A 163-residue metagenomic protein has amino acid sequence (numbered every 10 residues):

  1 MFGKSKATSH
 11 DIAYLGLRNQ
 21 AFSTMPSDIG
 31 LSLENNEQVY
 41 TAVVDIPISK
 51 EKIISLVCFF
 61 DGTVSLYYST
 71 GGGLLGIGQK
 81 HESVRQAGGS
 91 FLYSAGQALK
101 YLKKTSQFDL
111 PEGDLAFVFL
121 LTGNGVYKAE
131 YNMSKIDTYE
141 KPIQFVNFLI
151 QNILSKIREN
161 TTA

Functional and structural regions predicted by a protein language model:
M1-V43, L115-A163: Short, well-ordered, aromatic-rich surface patches in folded extracellular/luminal domains
Q38, A42-T70: A glycine-rich, hydrophobic loop/mini-helix early in the fold
F60-D61, L110-F117: A short, compositionally biased
F60-G62, H81, N132-D137: A short, sequence-level motif marking secondary-structure junctions
G62-E82, S155-E159: A short, surface-exposed interaction/processing loop segment used at functional sites
G71-K100: Long, charged/polar, surface-exposed segments that mediate recognition or autoinhibition
G96, K100-K103, A129-E130, T162: Charged/polar positions within long, soluble alpha-helices
L102-L110: Surface-exposed patches in mature extracellular/periplasmic domains of secreted proteins
